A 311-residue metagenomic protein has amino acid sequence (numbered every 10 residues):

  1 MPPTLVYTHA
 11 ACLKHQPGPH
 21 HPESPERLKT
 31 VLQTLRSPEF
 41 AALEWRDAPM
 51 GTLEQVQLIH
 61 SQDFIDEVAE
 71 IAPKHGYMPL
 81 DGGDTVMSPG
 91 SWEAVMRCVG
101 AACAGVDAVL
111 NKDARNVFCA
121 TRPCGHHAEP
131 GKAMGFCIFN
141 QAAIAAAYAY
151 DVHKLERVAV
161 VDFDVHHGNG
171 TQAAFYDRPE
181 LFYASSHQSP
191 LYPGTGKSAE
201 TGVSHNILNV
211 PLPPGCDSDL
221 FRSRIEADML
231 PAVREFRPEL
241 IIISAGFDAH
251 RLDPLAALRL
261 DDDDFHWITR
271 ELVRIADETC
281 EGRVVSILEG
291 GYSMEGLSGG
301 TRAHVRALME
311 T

Functional and structural regions predicted by a protein language model:
M1-T311: HDAC/HDAC-like amidohydrolase catalytic core signature
